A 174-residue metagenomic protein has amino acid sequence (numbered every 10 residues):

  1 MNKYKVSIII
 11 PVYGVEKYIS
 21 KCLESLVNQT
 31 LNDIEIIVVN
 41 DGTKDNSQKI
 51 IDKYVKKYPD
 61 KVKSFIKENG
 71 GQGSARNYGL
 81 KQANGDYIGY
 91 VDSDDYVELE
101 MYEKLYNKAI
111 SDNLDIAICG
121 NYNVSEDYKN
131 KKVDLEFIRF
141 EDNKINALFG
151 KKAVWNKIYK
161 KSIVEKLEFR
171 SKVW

Functional and structural regions predicted by a protein language model:
M1-N28: N-proximal low-complexity "stem/linker" segments adjacent to membrane-targeting elements
S20, D45-Y54, Y96, E100: Acidic helix N-cap motif at the loop->helix transition within catalytic regions of sugar-transfer enzymes
S25, N40-K49, G71: A conserved acidic beta->alpha catalytic loop
D33-T43, K63-E68, S93: Short beta-strand/loop segment that forms part of the nucleotide-sugar
K67-A83: Glycine-rich, basic loop-to-helix element that forms the pyrophosphate-binding segment of sugar-nucleotide handling
I88: Short aromatic/hydrophobic "clamp" motif used to bind/position activated sugar donors
E100-K131: Conserved donor NDP-sugar-binding/catalytic core segment of glycosyltransferases
N143-W174: Conserved nucleotide-sugar donor-binding catalytic segment
